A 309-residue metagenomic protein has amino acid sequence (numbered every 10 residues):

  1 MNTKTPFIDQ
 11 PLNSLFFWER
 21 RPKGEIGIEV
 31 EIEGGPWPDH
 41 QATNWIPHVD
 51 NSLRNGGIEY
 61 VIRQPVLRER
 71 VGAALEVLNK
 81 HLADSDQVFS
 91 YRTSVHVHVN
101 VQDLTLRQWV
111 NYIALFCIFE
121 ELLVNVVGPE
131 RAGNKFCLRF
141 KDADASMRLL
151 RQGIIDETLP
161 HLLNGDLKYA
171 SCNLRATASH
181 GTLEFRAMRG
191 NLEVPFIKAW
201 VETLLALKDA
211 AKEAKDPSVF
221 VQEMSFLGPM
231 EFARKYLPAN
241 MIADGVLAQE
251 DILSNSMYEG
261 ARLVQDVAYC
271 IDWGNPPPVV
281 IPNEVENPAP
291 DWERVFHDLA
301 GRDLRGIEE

Functional and structural regions predicted by a protein language model:
M1-D86: Terminal catalytic/cofactor-binding subdomain
E25-G27, V110-N191: Aromatic/basic-lined ligand-recognition segments that form π-stacking hydrophobic pockets flanked by Lys/Arg to engage
R70-L78, Q102-V127, E193-K208, V246-I252: Helical (often loop-to-helix) elements that flank the catalytic cores of nucleotide-handling enzymes
V88, E121-K135, D209-M241: Flexible helix-coil linker/hinge segments at domain or subdomain boundaries
V88-L104, T182-R186: Histidine-centered divalent-metal-coordination microenvironment in nucleic-acid enzymes
K168, S179-D216: Beta-strand-rich recognition/accessory modules
Y236-W273: Acidic, carboxylate-rich catalytic segments that either coordinate divalent cations
E286-N287, R294-G306: A cross-taxon signal for low-complexity, glycine/charged-rich
